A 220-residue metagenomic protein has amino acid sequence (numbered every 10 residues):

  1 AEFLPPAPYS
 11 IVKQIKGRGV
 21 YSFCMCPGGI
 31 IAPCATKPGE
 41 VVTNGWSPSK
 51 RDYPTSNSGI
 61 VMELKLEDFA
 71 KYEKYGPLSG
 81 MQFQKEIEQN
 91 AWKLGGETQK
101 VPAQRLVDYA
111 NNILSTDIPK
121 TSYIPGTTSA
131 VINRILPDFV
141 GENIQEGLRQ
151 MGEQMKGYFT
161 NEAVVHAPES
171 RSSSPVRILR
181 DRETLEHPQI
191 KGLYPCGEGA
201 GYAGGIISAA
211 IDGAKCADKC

Functional and structural regions predicted by a protein language model:
A1-C220: Residues forming the flavin
